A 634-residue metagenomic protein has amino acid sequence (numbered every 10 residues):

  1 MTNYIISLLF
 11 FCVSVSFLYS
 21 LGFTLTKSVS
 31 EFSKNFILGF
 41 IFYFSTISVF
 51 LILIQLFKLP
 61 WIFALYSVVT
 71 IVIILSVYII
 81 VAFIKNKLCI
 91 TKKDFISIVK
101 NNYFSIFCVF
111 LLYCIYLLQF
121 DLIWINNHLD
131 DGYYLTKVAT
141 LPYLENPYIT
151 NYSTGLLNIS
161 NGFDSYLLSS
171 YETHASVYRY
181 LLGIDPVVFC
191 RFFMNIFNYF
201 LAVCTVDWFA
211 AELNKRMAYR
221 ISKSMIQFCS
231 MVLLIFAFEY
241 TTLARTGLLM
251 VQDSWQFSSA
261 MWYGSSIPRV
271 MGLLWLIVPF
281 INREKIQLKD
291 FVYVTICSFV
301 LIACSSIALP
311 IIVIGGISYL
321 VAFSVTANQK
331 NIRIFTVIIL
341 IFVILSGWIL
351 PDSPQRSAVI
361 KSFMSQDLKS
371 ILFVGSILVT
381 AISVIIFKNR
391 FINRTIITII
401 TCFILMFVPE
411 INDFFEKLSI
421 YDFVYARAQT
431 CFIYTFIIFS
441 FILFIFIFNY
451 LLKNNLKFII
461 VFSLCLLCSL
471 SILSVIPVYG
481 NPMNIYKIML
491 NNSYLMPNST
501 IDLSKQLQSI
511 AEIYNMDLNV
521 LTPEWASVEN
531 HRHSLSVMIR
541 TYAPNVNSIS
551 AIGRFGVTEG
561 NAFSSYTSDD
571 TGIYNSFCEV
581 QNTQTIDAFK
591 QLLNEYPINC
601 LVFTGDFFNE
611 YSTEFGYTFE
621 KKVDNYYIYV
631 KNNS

Functional and structural regions predicted by a protein language model:
M1-V99, S346-I360: Membrane-embedded, hydrophobic transmembrane alpha-helices
I5, L56-A64, N126-N127, L243-P268 (+2 more regions): Membrane-helix boundary/interfacial segments in multi-pass membrane proteins
Q55, D290-I307, I317, V337-L345: Membrane-interface alpha helices of multi-pass inner-membrane proteins
Y113-Y263, I267, M271, P482-M496 (+3 more regions): Active-site lumenal/periplasmic loops and adjacent helix-entry segments of GT-C-fold, multi-pass membrane
P268-V292: Membrane-interface transmembrane helices that cradle and orient dolichyl/undecaprenyl
I311-L340: Perimembrane helix-loop-helix junctions
V337-I341, I447-Y479: Signature aromatic-anchored transmembrane alpha helix within multi-pass, membrane-resident enzymes that catalyze glycan
V478-S634: Extracytoplasmic
